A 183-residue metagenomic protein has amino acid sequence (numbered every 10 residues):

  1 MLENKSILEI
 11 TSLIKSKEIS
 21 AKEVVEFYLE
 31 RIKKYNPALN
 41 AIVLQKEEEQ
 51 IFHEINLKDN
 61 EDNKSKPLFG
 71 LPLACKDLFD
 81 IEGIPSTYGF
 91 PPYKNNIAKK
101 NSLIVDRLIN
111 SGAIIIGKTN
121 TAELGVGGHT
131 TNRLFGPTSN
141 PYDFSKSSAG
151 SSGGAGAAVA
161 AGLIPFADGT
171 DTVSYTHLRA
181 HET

Functional and structural regions predicted by a protein language model:
M1-K46, Q50-I51: An N-terminal boundary/leader segment
Y35, P67-I104, T131: Enzymes and membrane/adaptor proteins characterized by extended Gly/Ser/Thr/Asp/Glu-rich, aromatic-dotted
P92-K99, G136-S151: Short pre-catalytic strand/loop immediately N-terminal to key active-site residues, enriched for Gly-Thr
L108: Nucleotide-cofactor and metal-assisted catalytic machinery
I115-T130: Flexible, gly/ser-rich surface segments that form the specificity/activation loops bordering the active-site cleft
G156-F166: Alpha-helix C-terminal capping segments
T176-T183: Conserved small/polar residues in nucleotide/adenosyl-binding loops
